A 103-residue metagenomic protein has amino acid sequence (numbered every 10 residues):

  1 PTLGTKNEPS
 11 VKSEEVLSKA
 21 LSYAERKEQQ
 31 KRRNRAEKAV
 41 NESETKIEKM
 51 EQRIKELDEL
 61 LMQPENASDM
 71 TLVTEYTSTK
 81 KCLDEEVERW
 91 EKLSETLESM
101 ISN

Functional and structural regions predicted by a protein language model:
P1-N103: Charged, heptad-repeat coiled-coil alpha-helices that serve as long linker/dimerization "arms" in large NTP-dependent
